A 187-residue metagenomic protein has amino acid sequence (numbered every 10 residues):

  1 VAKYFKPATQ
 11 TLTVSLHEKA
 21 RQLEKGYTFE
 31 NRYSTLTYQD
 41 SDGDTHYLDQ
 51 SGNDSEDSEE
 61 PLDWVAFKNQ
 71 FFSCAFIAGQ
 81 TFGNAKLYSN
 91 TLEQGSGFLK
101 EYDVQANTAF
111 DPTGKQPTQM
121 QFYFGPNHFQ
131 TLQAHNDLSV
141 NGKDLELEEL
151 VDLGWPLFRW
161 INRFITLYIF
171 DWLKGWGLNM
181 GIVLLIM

Functional and structural regions predicted by a protein language model:
V1-L150: Soluble non-transmembrane domains of integral membrane proteins
T113, L173, I186: Conserved hydrophobic/aromatic pocket- or pore-lining residues that grip, position, or stack substrates in active sites
G125-G181: Interfacial loop/helix-cap signal at membrane boundaries in integral membrane proteins
G181-M187: Hydrophobic alpha-helical transmembrane segments of multi-pass integral membrane proteins
